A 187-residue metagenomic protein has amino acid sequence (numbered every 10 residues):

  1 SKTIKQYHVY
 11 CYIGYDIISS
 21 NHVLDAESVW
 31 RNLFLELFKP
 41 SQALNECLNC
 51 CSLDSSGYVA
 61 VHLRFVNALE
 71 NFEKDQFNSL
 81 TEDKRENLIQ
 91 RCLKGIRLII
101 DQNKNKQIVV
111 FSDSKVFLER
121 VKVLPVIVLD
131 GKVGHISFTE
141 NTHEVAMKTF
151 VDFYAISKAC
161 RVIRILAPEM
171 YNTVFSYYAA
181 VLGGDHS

Functional and structural regions predicted by a protein language model:
S1-L98, Q102: Secretory-pathway luminal glycosyltransferase catalytic domains
L48-N49, L93-I100, L118, D152 (+2 more regions): Short amphipathic alpha-helical segments and helix-helix/interface helices
S55, Q102, L124, K158-A159: Structured helix-beta-strand junction loops
H62-E70, D75, L93-T142: Catalytic donor nucleotide-activated moiety binding site of glycosyltransferases and closely related
L69-R85, S137-A146, P168-N172: Short, flexible/disordered intra-domain loops and linkers
E86, I127-I165: Donor nucleotide-activated moiety binding/catalytic core segment of transferases that use nucleotide-activated donors
T149-S187: A donor-sugar binding/catalytic signature common to diverse glycosyltransferases and related nucleotide-sugar
